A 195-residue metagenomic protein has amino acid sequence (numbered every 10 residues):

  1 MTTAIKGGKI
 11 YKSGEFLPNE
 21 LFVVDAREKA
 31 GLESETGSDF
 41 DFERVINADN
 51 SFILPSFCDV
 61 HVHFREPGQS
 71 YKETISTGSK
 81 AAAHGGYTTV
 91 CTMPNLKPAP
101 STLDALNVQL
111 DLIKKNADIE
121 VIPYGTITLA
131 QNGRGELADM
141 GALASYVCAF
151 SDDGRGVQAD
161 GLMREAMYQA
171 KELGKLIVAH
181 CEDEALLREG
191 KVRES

Functional and structural regions predicted by a protein language model:
M1-F40: N-terminal metal-binding scaffold of metallo-dependent hydrolase/deaminase domains
G37-I53: Active-site metal-binding motif and surrounding structural segment of the metallo-beta-lactamase
S51-I113: Metal-associated gating/positioning segment near the N- to mid-region
Y71-S79, Q131-A142: Short, acidic/polar
S76-S101, A117-L129, A144-Q158, G174-E182: Divalent metal-dependent hydrolysis catalytic cores, especially in the metallo-beta-lactamase
G85-Y87, D111-E120, E184-S195: Active-site gating loops and adjacent loop-to-helix segments of metal-dependent hydrolytic enzymes
L110-N116, M140-S145: Acidic (Asp/Glu)-rich catalytic clusters
G135-S195: Histidine/acidic residue-rich metal-binding segments in metalloenzymes
